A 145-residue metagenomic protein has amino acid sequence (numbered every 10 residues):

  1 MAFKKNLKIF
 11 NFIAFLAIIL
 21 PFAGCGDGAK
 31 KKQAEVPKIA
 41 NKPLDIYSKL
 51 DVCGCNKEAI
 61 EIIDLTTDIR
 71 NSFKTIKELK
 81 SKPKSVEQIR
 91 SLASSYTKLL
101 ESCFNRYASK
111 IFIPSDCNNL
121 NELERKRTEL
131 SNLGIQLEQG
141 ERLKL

Functional and structural regions predicted by a protein language model:
A2-F12: Bacterial N-terminal signal peptides that target proteins for export
I13-A14, L44, L92: Residues embedded in well-ordered secondary-structure elements
I18-I19, I46-S48, Y96, K110: Residue-level signal for mature regions of secreted extracellular proteins and peptides
P21-G24: C-terminal motif of bacterial Sec signal peptides marking the signal peptidase cleavage site
G26, G54-N56, F104, N118: Secreted/luminal cysteine- and crosslink-motif detector
G28-N71: Immediate post-signal-peptide N-terminus of mature secreted/exported proteins
T67-K82: Short E/K-rich amphipathic alpha-helical oligomerization segments
E78-L145: Compact alpha-helical subdomains of small soluble proteins
